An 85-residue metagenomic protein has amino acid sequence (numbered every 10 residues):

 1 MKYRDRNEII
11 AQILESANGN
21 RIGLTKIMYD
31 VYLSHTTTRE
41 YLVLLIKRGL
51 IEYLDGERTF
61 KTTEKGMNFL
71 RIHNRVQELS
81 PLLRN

Functional and structural regions predicted by a protein language model:
M1-A11: Short alpha-helical segments that sit at the start of domains
I13-A17: Short helix-to-turn junction characteristic of helix-turn-helix DNA-binding domains, especially the helix
R21-V31: Short acidic, hydrophobic short linear motifs in intrinsically disordered regions
Y32-K47: Short amphipathic alpha-helical interaction segments
I46-D55: A short, conserved structural fragment
R58-H73: Basic, amphipathic "hinge/linker" alpha-helix immediately C-terminal to the N-terminal HTH DNA-binding motif
N74-N85: Amphipathic alpha-helical dimerization/coiled-coil segments that flank or bridge DNA-binding/regulatory modules
